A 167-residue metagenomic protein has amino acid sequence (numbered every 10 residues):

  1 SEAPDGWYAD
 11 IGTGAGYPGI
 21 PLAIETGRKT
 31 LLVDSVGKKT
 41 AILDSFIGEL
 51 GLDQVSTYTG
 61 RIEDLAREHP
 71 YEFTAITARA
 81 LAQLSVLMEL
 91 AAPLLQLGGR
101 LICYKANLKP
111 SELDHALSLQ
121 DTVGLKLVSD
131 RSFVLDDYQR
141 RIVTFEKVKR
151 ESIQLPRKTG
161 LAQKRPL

Functional and structural regions predicted by a protein language model:
S1-A80, M88-E89: Conserved SAM/SAH cofactor-binding pocket of Class I
L22, K105, F145: Residue-level signal for inorganic ion chemistry
T30, L101-I102: A short hydrophobic/small-residue beta-strand
K39-A41, K109, L113: Short alpha-helix immediately C-terminal to the canonical SAM-binding loop
L81, Y104-L108, S132: Short strand-turn motif at the edge of the Rossmann-like AdoMet-binding core
S85: Active-site glycine-rich loop that binds ribose-phosphate moieties when present
L95-L97: Helix-to-beta-strand junctions that scaffold the AdoMet/dcAdoMet cofactor pocket in Class I SAM-dependent enzymes
D114-L167: SAM/dcSAM-binding transferase cores
